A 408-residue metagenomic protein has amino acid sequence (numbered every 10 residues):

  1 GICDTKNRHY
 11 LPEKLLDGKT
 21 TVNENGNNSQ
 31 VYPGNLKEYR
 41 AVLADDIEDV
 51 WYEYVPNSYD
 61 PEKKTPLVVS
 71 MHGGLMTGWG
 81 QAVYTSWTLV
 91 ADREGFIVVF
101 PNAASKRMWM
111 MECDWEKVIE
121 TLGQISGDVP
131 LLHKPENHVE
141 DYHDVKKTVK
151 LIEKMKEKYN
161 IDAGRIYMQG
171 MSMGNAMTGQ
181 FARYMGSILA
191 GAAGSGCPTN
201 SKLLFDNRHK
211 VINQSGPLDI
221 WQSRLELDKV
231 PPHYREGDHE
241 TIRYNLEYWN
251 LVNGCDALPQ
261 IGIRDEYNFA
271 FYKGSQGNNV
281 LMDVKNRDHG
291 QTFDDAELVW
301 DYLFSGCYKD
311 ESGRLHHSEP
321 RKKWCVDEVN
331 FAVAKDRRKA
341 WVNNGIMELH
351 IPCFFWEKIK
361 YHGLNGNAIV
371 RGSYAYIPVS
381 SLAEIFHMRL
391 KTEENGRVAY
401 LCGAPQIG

Functional and structural regions predicted by a protein language model:
G1-L67, R93, E140, D144 (+4 more regions): A domain-start/cap signature at the N-terminus of enzymes
E38, V42-Y52, K64-I161: Serine-hydrolase catalytic machinery in alpha/beta-hydrolase-like enzymes
T65, G78-Q81, T85, H138-K146 (+5 more regions): Soluble non-cytosolic domains of exported or imported proteins
V69-M71, S195, V284: Alpha/beta-hydrolase
T77-G80, R107-M111, T178, S201-D206 (+2 more regions): Extracytoplasmic/secreted cell-surface and envelope-processing proteins
K156-K158, A163-G216: Primarily recognizes the serine-hydrolase "nucleophile elbow" in alpha/beta-hydrolase and SGNH/GDSL folds
A190-Q276: The feature captures the conserved acid-bearing segment of alpha/beta-hydrolase catalytic domains
S305-G408: Primary recognition of N-terminal secretory signal peptides and signal-anchoring hydrophobic helices
